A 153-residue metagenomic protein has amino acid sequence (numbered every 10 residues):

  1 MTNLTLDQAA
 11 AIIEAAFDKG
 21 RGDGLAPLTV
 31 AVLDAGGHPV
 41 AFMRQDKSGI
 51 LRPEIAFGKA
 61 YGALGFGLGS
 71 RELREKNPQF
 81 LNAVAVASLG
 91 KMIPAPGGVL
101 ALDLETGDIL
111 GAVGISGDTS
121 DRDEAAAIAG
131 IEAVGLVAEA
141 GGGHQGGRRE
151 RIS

Functional and structural regions predicted by a protein language model:
M1-S153: Flexible, solvent-exposed loop/hinge segments and secondary-structure transition points
